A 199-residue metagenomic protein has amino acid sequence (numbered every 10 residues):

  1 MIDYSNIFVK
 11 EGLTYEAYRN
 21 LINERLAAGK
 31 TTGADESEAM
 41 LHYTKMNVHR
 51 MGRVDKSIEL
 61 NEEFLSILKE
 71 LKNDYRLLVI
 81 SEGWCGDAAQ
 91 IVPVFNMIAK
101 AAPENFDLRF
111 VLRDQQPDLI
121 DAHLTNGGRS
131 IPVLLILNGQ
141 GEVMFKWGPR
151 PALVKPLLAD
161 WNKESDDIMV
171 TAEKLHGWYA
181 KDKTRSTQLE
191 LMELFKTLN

Functional and structural regions predicted by a protein language model:
M1-N73, A101, D121-G127, E142-N199: Non-globular targeting/processing and membrane-anchoring segments
D55-I58, E70, D87-Q90, L112-Q115: A short linear-motif detector with a strong N-terminal bias
S66, A89-K100: Typically the conserved alpha-helix immediately C-terminal to a functionally engaged Cys/Sec in thioredoxin-like
L77-E82, F95, P103-L119, S130 (+1 more regions): Thiol-based oxidoreductase modules, predominantly thioredoxin-like and allied folds used for disulfide exchange
C85-A88, L134: The canonical Cys-X-X-Cys-His
A88-V92, L119-A122: A short acidic (Asp/Glu
Q90-P93, R129, S186: Residues forming well-ordered secondary-structure scaffolds
